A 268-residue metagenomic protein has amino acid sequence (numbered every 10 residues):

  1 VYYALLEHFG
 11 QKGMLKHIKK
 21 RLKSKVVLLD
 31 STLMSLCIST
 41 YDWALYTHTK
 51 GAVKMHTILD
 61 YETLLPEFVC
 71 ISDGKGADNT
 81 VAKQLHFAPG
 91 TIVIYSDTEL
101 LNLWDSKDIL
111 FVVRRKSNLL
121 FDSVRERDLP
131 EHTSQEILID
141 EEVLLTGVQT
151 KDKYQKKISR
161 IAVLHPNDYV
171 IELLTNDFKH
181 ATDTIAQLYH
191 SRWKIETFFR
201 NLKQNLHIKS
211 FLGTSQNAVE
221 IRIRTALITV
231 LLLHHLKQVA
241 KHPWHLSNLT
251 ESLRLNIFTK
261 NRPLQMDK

Functional and structural regions predicted by a protein language model:
V1-L5, K16-K25, L29-S39, H48-K268: Single, function-defining residue in the core of a domain
